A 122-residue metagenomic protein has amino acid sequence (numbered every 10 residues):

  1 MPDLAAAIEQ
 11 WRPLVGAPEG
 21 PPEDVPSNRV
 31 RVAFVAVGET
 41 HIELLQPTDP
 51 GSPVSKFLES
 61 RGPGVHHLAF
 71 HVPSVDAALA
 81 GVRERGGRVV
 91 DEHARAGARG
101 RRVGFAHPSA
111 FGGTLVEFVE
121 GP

Functional and structural regions predicted by a protein language model:
M1-D3, A33-A36, S55-G81: Vicinal oxygen chelate
M1-N28, S52: Long, hydrophobic N-terminal alpha-helical segment
Q10, P21-D24, P47, P53-E59 (+2 more regions): Short, tandemly repeated low-complexity microdomains enriched for cysteine and small residues
L14, P18, L44-G62, P73-V75: Conserved secondary-structure micro-motifs at functional edges
V25-H41: C-terminal "cap" of GNAT-fold acetyltransferases
A33-V35, E43, F70, L79-P122: Vicinal oxygen chelate
T40, P63, G113: Structured loop/turn residues at beta-strand edges in well-structured enzyme cores
